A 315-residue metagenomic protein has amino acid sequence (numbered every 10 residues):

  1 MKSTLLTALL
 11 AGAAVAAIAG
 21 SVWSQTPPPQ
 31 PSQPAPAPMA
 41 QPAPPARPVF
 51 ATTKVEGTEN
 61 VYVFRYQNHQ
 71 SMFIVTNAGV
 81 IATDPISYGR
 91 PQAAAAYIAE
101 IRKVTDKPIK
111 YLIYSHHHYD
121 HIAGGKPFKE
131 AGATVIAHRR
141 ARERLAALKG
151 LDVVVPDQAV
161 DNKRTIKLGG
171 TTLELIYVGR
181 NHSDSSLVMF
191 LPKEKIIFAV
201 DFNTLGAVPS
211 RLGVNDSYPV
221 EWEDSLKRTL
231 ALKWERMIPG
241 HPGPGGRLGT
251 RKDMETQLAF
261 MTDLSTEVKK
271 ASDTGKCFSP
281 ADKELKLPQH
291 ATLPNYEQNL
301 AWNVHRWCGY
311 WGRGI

Functional and structural regions predicted by a protein language model:
M1-L10: Bacterial N-terminal signal peptides that target proteins for export
S21-A78: Zn-dependent metallo-beta-lactamase
P31-M39, D273-I315: C-terminal regulatory/interaction regions
T53-I101, V188-D201: Conserved beta-strand hairpin/beta-sheet module of binuclear metal-dependent hydrolase folds, prominently
E56-G57, R139-S185, P192-E194, D224-L226 (+1 more regions): Metallo-beta-lactamase
T83-I86, K110-H118, I136-R140, V178 (+2 more regions): Active-site neighborhood of phospho(di)ester-bond hydrolases with catalytic His/Asp-centered motifs
A99-K167: Active-site HxH/HxHxD metal-binding segment of metal-dependent hydrolases
F190, I196, V220-P280: Divalent-metal (often Zn2+) His-rich catalytic cores of metallo-beta-lactamase-fold enzymes
